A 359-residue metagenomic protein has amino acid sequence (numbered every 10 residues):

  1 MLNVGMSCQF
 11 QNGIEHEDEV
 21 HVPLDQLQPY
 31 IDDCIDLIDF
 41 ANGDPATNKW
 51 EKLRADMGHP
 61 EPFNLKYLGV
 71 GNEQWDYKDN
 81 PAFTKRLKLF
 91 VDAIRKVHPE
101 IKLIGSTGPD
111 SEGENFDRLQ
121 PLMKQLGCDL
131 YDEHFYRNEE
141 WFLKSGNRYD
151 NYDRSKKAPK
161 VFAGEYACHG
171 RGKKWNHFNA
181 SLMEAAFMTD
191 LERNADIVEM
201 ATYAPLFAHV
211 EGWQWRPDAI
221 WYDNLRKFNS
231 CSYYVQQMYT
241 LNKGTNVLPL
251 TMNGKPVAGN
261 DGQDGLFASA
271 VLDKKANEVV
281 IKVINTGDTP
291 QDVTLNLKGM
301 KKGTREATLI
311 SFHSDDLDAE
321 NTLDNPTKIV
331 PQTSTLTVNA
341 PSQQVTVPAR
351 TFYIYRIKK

Functional and structural regions predicted by a protein language model:
M1-Q26, Y30, C34-A41, P45: Aromatic-lined carbohydrate-binding surfaces of glycoside hydrolases
L2-M6, N72, G105-T107, T202: Glycine-rich, histidine-containing beta strand-loop boundary motifs that form or position
S7-Q9, P159-A268, N277: Aromatic/acidic polysaccharide-binding cleft in carbohydrate-active enzymes
L24, Q28, D32, P81 (+2 more regions): Soluble non-cytosolic domains of exported or imported proteins
L37, L68, Y131, A201 (+3 more regions): Conserved, mostly hydrophobic/aromatic
F40, D44-A46, D56-R193: Active-site neighborhood of glycoside hydrolase catalytic domains
A258-D261, N285-K359: C-terminal beta-sandwich/jelly-roll accessory domains of carbohydrate-active enzymes
N277-T286: Short, well-ordered beta-strand segments enriched in hydrophobic/aromatic residues
